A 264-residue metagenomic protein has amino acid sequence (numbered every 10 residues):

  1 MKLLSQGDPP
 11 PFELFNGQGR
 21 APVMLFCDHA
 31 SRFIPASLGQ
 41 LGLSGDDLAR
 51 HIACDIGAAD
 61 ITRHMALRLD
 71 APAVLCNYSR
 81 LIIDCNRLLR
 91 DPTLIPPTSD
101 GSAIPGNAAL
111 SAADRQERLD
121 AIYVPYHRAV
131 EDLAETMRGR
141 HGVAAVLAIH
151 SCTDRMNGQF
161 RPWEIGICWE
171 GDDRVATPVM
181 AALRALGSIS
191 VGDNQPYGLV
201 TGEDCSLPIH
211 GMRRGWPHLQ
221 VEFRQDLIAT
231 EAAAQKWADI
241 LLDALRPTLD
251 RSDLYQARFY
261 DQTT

Functional and structural regions predicted by a protein language model:
M1-V146, S151-T264: N-terminal catalytic or cofactor-binding beta/alpha core of small enzyme domains
